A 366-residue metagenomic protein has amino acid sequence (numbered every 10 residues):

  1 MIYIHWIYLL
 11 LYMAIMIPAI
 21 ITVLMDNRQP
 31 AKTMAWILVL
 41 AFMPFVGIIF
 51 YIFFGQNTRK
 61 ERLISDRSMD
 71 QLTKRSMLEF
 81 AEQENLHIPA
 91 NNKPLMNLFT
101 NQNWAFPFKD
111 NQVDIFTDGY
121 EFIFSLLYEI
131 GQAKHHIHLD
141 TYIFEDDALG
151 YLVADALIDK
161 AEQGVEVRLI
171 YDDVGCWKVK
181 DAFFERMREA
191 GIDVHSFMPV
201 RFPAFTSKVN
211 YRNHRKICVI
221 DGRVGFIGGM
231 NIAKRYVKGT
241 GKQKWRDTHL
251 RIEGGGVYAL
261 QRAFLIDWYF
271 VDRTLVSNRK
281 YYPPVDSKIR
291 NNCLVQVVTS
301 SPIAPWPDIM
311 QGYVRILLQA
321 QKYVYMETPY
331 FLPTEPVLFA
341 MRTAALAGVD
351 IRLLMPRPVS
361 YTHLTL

Functional and structural regions predicted by a protein language model:
M1-Q311, R315, Q319, T343 (+1 more regions): N-terminal localization/anchoring segments of enzymes in phospholipid and broader phosphate metabolism
S300, M326-T328: Thr-Gly-centered strand-to-loop micro-motif
Q311, R315-L318, K322, E335 (+2 more regions): Feature representing long, continuous alpha-helical segments
Y330-V349, Y361: Helical hairpin unit composed of two closely spaced alpha helices linked by a short loop
T362-L366: Conserved small/polar residues in nucleotide/adenosyl-binding loops
